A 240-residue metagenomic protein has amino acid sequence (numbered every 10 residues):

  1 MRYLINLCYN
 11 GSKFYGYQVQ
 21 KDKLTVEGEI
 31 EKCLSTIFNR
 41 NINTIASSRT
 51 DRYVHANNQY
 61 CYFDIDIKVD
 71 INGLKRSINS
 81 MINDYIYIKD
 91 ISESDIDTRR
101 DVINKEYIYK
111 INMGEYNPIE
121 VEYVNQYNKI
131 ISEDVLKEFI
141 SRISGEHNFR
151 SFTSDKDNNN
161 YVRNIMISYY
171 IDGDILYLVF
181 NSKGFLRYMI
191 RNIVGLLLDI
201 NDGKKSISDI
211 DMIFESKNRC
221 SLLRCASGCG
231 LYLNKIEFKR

Functional and structural regions predicted by a protein language model:
M1-R240: Structured-RNA-binding interfaces characteristic of tRNA pseudouridine synthases
